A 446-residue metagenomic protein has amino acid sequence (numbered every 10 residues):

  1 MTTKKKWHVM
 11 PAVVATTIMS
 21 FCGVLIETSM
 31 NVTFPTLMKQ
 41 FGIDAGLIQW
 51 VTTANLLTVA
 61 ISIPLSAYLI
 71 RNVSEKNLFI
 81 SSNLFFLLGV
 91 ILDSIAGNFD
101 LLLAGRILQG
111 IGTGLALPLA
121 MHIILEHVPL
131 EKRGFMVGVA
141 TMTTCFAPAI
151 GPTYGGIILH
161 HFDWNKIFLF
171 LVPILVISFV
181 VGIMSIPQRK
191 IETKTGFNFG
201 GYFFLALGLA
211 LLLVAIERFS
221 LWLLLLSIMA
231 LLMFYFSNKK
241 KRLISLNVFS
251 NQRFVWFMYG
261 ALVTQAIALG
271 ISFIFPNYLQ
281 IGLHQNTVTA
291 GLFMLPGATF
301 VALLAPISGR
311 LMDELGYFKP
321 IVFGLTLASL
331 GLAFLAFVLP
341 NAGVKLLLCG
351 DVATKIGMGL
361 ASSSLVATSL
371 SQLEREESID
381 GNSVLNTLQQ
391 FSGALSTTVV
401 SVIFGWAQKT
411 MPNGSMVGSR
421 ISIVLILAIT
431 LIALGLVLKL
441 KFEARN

Functional and structural regions predicted by a protein language model:
M1-K6: Short, Lys/Arg-rich, polar N-terminal cytosolic tail immediately upstream of the first transmembrane signal-anchor
V9-L25, M30-F34, F41, A45-G46 (+10 more regions): 12-transmembrane solute porter fold
V14, N83-L84, C145, Y202-A210 (+1 more regions): Alpha-helical transmembrane segments
G46, L56, I63-G200: Helix-loop-helix hairpins in multi-pass membrane proteins, especially solute transporters
L57-I61, I91, C145-A149, T153 (+4 more regions): Hydrophobic/small/kink-forming positions within alpha-helical transmembrane segments of polytopic membrane proteins
I91-I95, F179-M184, L232-Y235, A333-F337 (+2 more regions): Membrane-embedded alpha-helical segments of multi-pass transporters/permeases
I91-L92, I157, A210, V214 (+1 more regions): Alpha-helical transmembrane segments of multipass membrane proteins
H160-G260: Hydrophobic transmembrane-helix bundles of small-molecule transporters
